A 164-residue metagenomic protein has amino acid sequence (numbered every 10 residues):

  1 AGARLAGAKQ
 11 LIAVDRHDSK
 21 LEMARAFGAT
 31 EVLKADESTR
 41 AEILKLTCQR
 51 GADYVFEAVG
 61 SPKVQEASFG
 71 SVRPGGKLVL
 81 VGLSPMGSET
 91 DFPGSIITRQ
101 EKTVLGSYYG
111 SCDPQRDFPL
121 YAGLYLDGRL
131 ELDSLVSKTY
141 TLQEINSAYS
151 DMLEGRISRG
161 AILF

Functional and structural regions predicted by a protein language model:
A1-E37: Mid-domain Rossmann-like dinucleotide-binding core that forms the NAD(H)/NADP(H) cofactor-binding site
A29, G51-A52, L132, I145: Local beta-strand N-terminus motif with an aromatic residue
S38-Q49: Short amphipathic alpha-helix with an adjacent loop that forms part of the alpha/beta core around
F56: N-terminal Rossmann-like NAD(P) cofactor-binding module of classical short-chain dehydrogenase/reductase
E66-G70, Q115-F164: C-terminal hydrophobic helical "lid"/dimerization subdomain of Rossmann-like NAD(P)H-dependent oxidoreductases
V72-P74: Helix-to-beta-strand junctions that scaffold the AdoMet/dcAdoMet cofactor pocket in Class I SAM-dependent enzymes
G76-K77, F92-S134: Rossmann-fold dehydrogenase core element
V81-G82: Acidic carboxylate diad motif detector
